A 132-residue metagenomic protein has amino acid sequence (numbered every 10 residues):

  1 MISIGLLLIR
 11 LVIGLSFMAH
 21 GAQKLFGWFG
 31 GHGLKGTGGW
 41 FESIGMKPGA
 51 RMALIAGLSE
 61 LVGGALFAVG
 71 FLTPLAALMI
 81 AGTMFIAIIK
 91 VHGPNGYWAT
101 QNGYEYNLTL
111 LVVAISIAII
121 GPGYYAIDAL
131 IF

Functional and structural regions predicted by a protein language model:
M1-G36, E42-S43, K47-L58, V62 (+1 more regions): Extended, low-polarity transmembrane helix blocks
